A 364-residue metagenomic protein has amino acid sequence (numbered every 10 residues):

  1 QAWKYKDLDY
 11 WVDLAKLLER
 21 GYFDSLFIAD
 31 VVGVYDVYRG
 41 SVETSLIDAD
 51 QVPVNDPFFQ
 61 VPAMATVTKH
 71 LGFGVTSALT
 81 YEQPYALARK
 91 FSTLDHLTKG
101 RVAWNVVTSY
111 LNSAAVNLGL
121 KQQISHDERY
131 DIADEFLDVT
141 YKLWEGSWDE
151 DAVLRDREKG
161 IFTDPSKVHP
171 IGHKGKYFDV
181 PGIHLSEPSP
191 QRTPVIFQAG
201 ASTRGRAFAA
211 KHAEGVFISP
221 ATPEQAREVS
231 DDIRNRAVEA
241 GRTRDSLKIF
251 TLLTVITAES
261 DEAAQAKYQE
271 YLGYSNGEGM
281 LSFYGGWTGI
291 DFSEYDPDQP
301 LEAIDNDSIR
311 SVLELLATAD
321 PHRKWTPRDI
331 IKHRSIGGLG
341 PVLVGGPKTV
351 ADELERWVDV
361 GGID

Functional and structural regions predicted by a protein language model:
Q1, T44-L46, G72-S77, A210-S219 (+2 more regions): Glycine- and acidic
Q1-V67, Q191-P194: N-terminal beta1-alpha1-beta2 module of alpha/beta enzyme domains
W3, D7, K16, Q60-V195 (+1 more regions): Hydrophobic, small-residue-rich alpha-helical packing segments that form membrane-like cores
Y5-L17, Q198-F208, G346-V360: Short, acidic/polar
L26-I28, L71-S77, G100-V106, P194-A199 (+4 more regions): Hydrophobic faces of well-ordered beta-strands that scaffold small-molecule active sites in alpha/beta enzyme cores
V34, P53-D56, A63-T76, Q198 (+5 more regions): Catalytic cores of nucleotide-enabled group-transfer and carboxylate-activating enzymes in metabolic and assembly-line
Q51-P53, T80-Y85, P223-E228, L343: Acidic-and-aromatic substrate-binding clefts and catalytic sites of carbohydrate-active enzymes
D127-Q191, E224-D231, N235-V358: An alpha-helical appendage that flanks or caps ligand/catalytic pockets
